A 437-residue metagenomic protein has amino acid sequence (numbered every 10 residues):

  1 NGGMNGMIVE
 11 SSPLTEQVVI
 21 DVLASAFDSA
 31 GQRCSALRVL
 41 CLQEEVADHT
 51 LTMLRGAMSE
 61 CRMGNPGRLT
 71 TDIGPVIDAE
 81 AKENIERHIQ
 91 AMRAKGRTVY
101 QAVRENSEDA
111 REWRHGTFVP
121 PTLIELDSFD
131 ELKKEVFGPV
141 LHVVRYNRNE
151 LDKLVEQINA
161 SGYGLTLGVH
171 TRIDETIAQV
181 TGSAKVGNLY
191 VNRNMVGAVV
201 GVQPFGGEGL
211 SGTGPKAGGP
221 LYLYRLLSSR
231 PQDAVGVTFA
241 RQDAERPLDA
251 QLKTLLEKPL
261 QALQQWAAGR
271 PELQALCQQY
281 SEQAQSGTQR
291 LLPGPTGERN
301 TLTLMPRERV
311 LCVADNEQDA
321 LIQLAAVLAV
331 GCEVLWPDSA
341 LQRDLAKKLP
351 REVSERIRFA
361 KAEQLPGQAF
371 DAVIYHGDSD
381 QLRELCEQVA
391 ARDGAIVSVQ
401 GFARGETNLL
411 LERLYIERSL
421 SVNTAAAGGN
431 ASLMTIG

Functional and structural regions predicted by a protein language model:
N1-D127, N149-D152, V191, G219 (+7 more regions): ALDH superfamily catalytic-core signature
M4-V9, T71-G74, L141-V143, F205-T213: Short beta-alpha connecting loops at secondary-structure transitions that line or flank enzyme active sites
T71, G116-P120, K134-L141, S161-L165: Conserved glycine-rich beta-strand-loop-beta hairpin in the small C-terminal domain of fold type I
V199-V200, P204-Y222: Conserved phosphate/anionic-ligand binding catalytic regions in large, soluble enzymes, centered on
T303-R309: A short, charged/proline- and glycine-enriched loop that marks the coil->beta-strand transition at the N-terminal
V327-V330: Short hydrophobic alpha-helices that are characteristic scaffold elements of the AMP-binding
V334-L335: A short hydrophobic/small-residue beta-strand
